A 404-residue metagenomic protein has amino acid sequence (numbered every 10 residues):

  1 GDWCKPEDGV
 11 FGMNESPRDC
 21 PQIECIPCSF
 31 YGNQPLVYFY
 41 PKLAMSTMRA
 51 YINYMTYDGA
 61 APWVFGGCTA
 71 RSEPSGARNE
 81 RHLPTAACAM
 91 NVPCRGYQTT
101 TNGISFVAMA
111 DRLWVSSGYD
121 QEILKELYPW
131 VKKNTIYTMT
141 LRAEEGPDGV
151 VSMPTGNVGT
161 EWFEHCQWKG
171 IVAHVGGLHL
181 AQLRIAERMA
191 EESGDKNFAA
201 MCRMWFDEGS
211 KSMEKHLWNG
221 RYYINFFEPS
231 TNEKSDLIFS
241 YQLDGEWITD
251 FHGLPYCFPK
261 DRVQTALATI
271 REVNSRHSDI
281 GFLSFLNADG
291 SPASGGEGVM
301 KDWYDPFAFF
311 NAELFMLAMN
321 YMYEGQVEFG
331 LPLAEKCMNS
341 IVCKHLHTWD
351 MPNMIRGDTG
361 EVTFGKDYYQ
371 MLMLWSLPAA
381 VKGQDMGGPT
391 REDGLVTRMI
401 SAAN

Functional and structural regions predicted by a protein language model:
D2-P17, D58-R71, R81-M90, T140-Q167 (+3 more regions): Glycine- and aromatic-rich loop/turn segments at beta-sheet edges
G9, R18-V151, G156, W168-S193 (+6 more regions): Aromatic-rich carbohydrate-recognition surfaces in CAZymes
E24-T56, P129, G176-G177, A181-E192 (+4 more regions): Active-site core of glycosidic bond-cleaving carbohydrate-active enzymes
